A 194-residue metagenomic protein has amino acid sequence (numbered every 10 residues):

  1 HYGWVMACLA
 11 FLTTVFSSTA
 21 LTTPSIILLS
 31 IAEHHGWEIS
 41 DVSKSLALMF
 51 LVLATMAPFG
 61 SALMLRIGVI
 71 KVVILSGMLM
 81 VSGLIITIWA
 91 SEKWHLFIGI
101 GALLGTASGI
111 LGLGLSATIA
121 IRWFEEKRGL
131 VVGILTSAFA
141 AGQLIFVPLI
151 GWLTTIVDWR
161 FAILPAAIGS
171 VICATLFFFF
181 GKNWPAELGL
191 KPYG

Functional and structural regions predicted by a protein language model:
V5-I39, M56-G60, V147: Extracytoplasmic
G36, G68, W89-S91, E125: Helix-breaking motifs and short loop linkers at transmembrane-helix boundaries and internal kinks in secondary membrane
A47-A62: Central cavity-lining transmembrane alpha-helices of secondary-active solute carriers, predominantly the Major
M78-S91: C-terminal ends and interior cores of transmembrane alpha-helices in multi-pass membrane transporters/permeases
W89-I100: Helix-loop junctions at membrane interfaces in 12-TM secondary transporters
I100-S137: Cytoplasmic helix-loop-helix junction between adjacent transmembrane helices in 12-TM secondary transporters
L135-A186: Helix-loop-helix hairpin linking two adjacent transmembrane segments in secondary transporters
